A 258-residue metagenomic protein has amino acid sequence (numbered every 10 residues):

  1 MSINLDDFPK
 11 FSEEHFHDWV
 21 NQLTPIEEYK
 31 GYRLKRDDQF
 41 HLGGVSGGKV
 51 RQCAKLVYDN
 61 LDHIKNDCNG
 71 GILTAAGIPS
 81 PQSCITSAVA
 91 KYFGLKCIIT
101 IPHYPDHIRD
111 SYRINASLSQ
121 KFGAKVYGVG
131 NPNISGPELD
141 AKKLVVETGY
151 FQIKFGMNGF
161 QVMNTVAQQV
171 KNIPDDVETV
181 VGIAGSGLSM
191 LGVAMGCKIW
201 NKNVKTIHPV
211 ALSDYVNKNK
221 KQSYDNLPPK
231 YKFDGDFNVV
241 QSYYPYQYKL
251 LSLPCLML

Functional and structural regions predicted by a protein language model:
S2-G71: Positively charged, low-complexity intrinsically disordered leader regions
I64-S87, F93-I101, T179-S186: A short, small-residue-rich loop immediately preceding and capping a beta-strand
S83-K91, M190-W200: Short Gly/Thr/Asp-enriched flexible loops that form oxyanion-binding sites at enzyme active sites
C84-N131, N217-K230: Active-site-proximal loop->helix
F93-K96, I199-K205: Conserved S-adenosyl-L-methionine
Y104-D176, D236-L258: Small/polar-residue-rich loop-to-helix segments that shape phosphate-bearing ligand pockets
M163-C197: Hydrophobic, aromatic-enriched interface-forming segments
I199, I207-L258: Active-site/ligand-binding loops adjacent to catalytic centers
